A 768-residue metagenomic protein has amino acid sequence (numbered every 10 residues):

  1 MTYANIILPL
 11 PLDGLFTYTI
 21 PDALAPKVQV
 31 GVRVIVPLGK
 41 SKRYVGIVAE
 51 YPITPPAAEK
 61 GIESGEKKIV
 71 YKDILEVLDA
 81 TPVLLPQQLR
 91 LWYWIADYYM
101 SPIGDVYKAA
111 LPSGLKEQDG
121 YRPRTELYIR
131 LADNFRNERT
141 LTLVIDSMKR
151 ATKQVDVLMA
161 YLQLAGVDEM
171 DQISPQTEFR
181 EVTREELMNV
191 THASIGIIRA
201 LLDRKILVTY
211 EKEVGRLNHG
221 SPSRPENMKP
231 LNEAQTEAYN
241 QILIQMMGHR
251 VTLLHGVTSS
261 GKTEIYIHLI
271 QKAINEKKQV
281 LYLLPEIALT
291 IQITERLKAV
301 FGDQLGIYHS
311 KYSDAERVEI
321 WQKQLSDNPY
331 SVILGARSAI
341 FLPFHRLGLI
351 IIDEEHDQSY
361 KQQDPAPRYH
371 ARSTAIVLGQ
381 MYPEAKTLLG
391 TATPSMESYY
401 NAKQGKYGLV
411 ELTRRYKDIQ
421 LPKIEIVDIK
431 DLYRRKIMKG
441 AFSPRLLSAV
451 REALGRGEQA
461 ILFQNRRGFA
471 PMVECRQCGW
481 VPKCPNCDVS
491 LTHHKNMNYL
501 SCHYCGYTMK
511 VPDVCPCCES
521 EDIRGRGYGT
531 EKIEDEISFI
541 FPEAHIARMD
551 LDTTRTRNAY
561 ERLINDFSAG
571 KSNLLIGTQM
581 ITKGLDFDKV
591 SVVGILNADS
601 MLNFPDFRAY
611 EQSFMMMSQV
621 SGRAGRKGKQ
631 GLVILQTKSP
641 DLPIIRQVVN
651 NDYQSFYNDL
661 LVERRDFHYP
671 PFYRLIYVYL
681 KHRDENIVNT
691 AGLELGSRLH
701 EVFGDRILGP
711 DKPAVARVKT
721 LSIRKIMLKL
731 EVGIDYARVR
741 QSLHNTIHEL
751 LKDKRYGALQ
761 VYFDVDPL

Functional and structural regions predicted by a protein language model:
M1-I333, A339-L388, G405-I419, V702 (+1 more regions): Accessory, non-ATPase domains that flank or precede helicase/AAA+ motor cores in DNA-metabolism machines
Y3, Q29, I687-L699: A short, contiguous, amphipathic alpha-helix enriched in charged residues
G14-F16, T183, R674-I676, S722-R724: Short amphipathic alpha-helical segments
E50-P52, L111, E211-E213, Q464-R466 (+4 more regions): A general secondary-structure junction signal
E226-N232, T236, G248-N689, S697 (+4 more regions): Inter-lobe coupling/hinge segments of SF2-like helicase ATPases
F541-A544, L699-I707, K752-Y756: Short secondary-structure junctions
S697-S722, V761: A carboxyl-terminal module marker
